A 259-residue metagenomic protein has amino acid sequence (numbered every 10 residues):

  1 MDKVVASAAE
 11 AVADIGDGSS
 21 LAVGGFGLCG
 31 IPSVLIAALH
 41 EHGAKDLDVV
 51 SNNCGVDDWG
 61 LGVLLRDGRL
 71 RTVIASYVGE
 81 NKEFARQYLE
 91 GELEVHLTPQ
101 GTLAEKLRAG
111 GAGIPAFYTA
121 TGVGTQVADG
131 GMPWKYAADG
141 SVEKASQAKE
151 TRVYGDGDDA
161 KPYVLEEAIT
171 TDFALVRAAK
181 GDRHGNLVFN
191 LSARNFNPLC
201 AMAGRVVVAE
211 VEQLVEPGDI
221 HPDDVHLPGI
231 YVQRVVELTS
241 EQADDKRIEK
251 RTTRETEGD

Functional and structural regions predicted by a protein language model:
M1-D259: Conserved alpha/beta enzyme-core scaffold
